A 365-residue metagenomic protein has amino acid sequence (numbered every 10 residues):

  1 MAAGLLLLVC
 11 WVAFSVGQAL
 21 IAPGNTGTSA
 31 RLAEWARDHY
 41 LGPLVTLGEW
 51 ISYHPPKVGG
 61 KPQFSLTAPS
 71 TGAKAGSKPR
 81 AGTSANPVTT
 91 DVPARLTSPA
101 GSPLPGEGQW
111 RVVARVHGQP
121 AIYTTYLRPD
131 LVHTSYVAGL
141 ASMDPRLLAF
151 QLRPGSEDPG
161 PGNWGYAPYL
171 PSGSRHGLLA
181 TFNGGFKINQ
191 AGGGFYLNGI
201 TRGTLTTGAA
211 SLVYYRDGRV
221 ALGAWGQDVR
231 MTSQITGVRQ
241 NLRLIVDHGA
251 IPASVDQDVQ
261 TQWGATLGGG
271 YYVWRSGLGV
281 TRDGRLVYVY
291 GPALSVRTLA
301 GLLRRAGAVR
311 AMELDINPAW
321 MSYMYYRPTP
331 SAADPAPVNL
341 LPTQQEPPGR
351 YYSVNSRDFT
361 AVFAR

Functional and structural regions predicted by a protein language model:
M1-S15: Hydrophobic membrane-insertion alpha-helices, especially the h-region of bacterial N-terminal signal peptides
L7-C10, I21, A311: Alpha-helical transmembrane segments that serve as single-pass membrane anchors or pore-forming helices in small
V12-G24, S29-A30, E34-G203: Zymogen propeptides
Y136-A138, R275, N355-F359: Short hydrophobic/aromatic beta-strand or adjacent loop that forms the aromatic wall/cage of a ligand/substrate-binding
S142-L147, L152-R305: Aspartyl protease catalytic domain
V238, I245, I251, V309 (+2 more regions): Pepsin/retropepsin-fold aspartyl endopeptidases
V287-V289, V296-A332, N339-P342: C-terminal soluble interaction/assembly domains
A333-R365: Low-complexity, Gly/Ser/Thr/Pro-rich intrinsically disordered linker/tail segments
